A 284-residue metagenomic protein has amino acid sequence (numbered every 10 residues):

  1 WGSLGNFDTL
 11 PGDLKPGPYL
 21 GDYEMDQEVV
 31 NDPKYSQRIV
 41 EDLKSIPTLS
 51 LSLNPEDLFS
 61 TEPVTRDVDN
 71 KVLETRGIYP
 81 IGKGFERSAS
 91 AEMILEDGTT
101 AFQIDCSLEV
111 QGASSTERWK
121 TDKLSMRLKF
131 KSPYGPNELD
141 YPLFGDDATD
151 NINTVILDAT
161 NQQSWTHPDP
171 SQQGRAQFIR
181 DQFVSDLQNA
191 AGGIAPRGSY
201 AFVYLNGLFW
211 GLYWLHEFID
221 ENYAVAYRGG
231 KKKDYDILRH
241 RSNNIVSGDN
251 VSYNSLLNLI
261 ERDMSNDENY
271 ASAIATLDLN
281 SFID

Functional and structural regions predicted by a protein language model:
W1-D284: Phosphate-handling architecture centered on phosphoinositide signaling
